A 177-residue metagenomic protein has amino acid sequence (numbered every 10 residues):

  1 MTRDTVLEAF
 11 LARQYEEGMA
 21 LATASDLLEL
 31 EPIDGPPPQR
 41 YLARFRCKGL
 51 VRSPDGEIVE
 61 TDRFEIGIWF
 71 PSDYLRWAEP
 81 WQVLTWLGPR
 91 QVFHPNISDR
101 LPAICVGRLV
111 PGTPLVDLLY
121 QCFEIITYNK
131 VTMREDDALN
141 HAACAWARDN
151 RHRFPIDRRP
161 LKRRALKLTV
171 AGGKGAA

Functional and structural regions predicted by a protein language model:
M1-R63, D73-A177: UBC/E2-like fold recognition across ubiquitin and ubiquitin-like conjugation systems, capturing catalytically active
F70: Short beta-strand-loop-alpha-helix junction that forms the active-site gateway of nucleic-acid-processing nucleases
